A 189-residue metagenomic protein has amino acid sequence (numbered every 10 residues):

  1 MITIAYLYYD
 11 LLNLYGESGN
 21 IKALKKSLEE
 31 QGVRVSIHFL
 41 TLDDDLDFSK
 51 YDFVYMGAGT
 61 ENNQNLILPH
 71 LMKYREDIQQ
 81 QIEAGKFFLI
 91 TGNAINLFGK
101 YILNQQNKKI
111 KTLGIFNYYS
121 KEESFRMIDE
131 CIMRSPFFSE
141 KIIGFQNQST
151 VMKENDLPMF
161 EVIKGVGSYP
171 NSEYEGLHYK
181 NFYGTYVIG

Functional and structural regions predicted by a protein language model:
M1, K50-Y51, A84-K86, K108-K111 (+2 more regions): Short coil/turn connectors at secondary-structure junctions
M1-Q80: N-terminal beta1-alpha1 cap of cysteine-dependent amidohydrolase-like domains
A5, I143-Q148, F182-V187: Active-site-proximal beta-strand elements of phosphoester/diester hydrolases
E29-V33, E83, Y118, M152: Generic secondary-structure signature for well-ordered alpha-helical cores
F53-G57, L89, G184-Y186: Structural motif
E61-S135: Cysteine-nucleophile active-site neighborhood
L103-G176: Pocket-forming structural segment of enzyme catalytic cores
Y169-G189: A glycine-centered loop/beta-turn motif at secondary-structure junctions
